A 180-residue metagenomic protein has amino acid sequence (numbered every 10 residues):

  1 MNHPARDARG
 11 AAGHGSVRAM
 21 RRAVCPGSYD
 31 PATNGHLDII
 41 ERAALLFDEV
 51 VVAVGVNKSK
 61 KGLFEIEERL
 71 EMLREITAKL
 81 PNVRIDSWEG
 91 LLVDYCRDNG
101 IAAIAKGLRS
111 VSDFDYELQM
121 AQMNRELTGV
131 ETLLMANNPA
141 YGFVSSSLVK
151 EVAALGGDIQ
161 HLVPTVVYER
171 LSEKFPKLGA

Functional and structural regions predicted by a protein language model:
N2-A180: Nucleotidyltransferase catalytic core that binds NTPs
